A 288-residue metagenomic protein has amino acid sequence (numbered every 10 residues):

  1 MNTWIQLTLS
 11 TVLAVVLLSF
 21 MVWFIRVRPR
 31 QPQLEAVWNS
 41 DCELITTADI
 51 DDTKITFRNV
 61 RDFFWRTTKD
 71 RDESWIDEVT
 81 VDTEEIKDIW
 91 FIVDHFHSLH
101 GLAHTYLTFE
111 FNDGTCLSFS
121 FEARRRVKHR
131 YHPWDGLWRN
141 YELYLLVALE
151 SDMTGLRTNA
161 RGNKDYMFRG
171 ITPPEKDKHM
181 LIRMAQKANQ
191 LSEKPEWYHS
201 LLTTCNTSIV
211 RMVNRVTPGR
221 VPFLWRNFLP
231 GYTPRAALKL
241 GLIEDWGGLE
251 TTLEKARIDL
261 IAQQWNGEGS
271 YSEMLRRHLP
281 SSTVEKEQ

Functional and structural regions predicted by a protein language model:
M1-L18: N-terminal Sec-pathway targeting helices
L7-T8, A185-Q288: Activation targets extended, charge/polar-rich intrinsically disordered C-terminal tails
L17-L34: Membrane-interface motif at the C-terminal end of an N-terminal transmembrane signal
R30-T47: Alpha-helical transmembrane signal-anchor/signal-peptide segments
C42, A48-K54, N59: N-terminal accessory segments that position/regulate proteins before the catalytic core
I50-K54, E110-G114, T172-D177: A short, structured loop/turn motif at beta-sheet edges
I55, V60, W65-D165: Glycine-rich catalytic cores of cysteine/serine-nucleophile enzymes that process amide/ester linkages in cell-envelope
A148-A188: A structural motif
